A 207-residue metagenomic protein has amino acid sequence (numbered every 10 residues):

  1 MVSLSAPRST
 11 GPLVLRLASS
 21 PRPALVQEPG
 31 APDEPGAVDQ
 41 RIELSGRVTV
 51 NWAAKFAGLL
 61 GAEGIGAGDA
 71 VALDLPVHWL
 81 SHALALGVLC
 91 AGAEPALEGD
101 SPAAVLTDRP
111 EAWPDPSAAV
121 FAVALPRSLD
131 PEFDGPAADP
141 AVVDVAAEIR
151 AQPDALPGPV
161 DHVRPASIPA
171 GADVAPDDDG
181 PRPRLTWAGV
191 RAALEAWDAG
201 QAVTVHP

Functional and structural regions predicted by a protein language model:
M1-R8, P32, V38, V48: Long terminal accessory regions outside catalytic cores
M1-S5, G11-R16, E63, C90-V163 (+2 more regions): Structural core segment of the AMP-binding/adenylate-forming
L13-L44, V145-P176: AMP-dependent adenylate-forming
P29, L73-H78, L106-E111, A124-L125 (+2 more regions): Structural motif
G36, V48-L59: Conserved N-terminal alpha-helix of the aminotransferase class I/II PLP-enzyme fold
S45-V48, I65: Intrinsically disordered, low-complexity acidic regions enriched in Pro/Ser/Thr
L59-A93, E98, D177-G200: Conserved AMP-binding/adenylate-forming
P153-P207: Extended, charged low-complexity segments that frequently continue into or abut oligomerization scaffolds
